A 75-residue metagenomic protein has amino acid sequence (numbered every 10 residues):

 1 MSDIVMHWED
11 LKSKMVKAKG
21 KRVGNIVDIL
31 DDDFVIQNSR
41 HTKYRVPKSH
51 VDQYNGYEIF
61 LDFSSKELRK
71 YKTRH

Functional and structural regions predicted by a protein language model:
M1-H75: Peripheral interaction segments used for macromolecular assembly
